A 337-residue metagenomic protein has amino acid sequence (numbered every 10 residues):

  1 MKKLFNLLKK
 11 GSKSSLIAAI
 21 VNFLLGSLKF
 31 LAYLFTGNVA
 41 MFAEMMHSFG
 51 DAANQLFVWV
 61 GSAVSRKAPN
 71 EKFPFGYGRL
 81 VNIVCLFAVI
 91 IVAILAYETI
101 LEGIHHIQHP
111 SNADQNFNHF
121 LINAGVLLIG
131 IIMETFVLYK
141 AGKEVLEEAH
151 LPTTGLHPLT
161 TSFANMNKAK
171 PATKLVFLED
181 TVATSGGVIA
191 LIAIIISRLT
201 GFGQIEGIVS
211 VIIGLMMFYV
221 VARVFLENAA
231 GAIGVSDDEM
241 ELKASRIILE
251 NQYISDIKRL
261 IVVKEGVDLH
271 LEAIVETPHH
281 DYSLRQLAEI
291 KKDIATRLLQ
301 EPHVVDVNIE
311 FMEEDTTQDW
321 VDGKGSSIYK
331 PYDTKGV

Functional and structural regions predicted by a protein language model:
M1-L28: Topogenic membrane-insertion module of multi-pass membrane proteins
K2-N6, K10, K72-L80, M166-A172: Cytosolic juxtamembrane amphipathic/interface segments immediately preceding and feeding into a transmembrane helix
L7-I17, M45-F57, I83-T99: Alpha-helical transmembrane segments of integral membrane proteins, especially early/N-terminal helices
V21, F30, L34-K67, I104 (+1 more regions): Acidic (Asp/Glu-rich) catalytic motifs at the cytosolic membrane interface
F35-M45, G76-F87: Alpha-helical transmembrane segments and their helix-start/interface "positive-inside/aromatic belt" motifs in integral
S62-R79, H109-A113: Aspartate-rich (DDxxD/NDxxD/DxxxD) Mg2+/diphosphate-binding motifs and their adjoining helix-loop segments
V81-V337: Alpha-helical transmembrane segments and adjacent TM-loop junctions that form the membrane-embedded core of multi-pass
